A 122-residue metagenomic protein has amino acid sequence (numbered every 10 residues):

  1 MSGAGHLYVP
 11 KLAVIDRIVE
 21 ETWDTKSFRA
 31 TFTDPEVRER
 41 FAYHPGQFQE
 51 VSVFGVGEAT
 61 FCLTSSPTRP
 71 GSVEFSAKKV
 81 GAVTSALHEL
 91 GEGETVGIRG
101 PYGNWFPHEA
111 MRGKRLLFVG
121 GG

Functional and structural regions predicted by a protein language model:
S2-E94: Ferredoxin-reductase
H6, A82-G122: FNR/FR-type flavoprotein reductase catalytic core
